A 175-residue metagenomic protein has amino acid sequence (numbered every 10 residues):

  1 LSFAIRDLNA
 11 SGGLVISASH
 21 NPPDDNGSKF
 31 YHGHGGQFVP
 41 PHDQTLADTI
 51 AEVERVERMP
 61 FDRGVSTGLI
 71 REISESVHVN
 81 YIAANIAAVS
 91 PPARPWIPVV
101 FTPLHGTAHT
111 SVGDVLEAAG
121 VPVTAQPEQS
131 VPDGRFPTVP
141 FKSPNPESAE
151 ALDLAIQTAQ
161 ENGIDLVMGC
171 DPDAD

Functional and structural regions predicted by a protein language model:
L1-H34: Ferredoxin-reductase
S2-I5, S17, V89, A155-I156 (+1 more regions): A generic local secondary-structure boundary/capping motif
L8-N9, A159-I164: Glycine-rich phosphate-binding loop signature in dinucleotide/nucleotide-binding domains
S11-L14, K29, V123-T124, D165-V167 (+1 more regions): Structural motif
N26-A159: Gly/Ser/Thr-enriched, mixed-charge loops and adjacent short helices that form phosphate/oxyanion-binding elements
H42, I164-D165: Generic detector of short, well-ordered, non-transmembrane alpha-helical segments enriched in hydrophobic residues
